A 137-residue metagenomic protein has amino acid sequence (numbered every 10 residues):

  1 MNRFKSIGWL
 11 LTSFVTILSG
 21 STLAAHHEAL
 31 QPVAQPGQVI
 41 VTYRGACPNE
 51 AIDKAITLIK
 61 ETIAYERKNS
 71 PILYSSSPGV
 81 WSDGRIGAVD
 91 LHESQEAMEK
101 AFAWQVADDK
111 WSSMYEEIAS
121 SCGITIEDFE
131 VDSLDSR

Functional and structural regions predicted by a protein language model:
M1-L11: Bacterial N-terminal signal peptides that target proteins for export
W9-S19: Bacterial N-terminal signal peptides
G20-K110, A119-R137: Short S/T/G/P-rich N-terminal loop/turn motif that feeds into the first structured element of a domain
M114-Y115: Non-heme di-metal
